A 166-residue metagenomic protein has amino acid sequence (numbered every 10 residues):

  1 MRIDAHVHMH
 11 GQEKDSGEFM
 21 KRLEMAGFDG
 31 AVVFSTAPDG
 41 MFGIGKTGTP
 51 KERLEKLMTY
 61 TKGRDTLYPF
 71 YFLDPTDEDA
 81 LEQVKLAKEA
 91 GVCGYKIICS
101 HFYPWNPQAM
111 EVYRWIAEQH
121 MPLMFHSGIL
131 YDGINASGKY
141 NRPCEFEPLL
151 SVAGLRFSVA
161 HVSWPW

Functional and structural regions predicted by a protein language model:
M1-Q119: Mid-domain alpha/beta scaffold segments of enzyme catalytic cores
G94, N106-W166: Catalytic pocket-lining loop regions of alpha/beta-barrel enzymes, especially the amidohydrolase/enolase/GH5 lineages
